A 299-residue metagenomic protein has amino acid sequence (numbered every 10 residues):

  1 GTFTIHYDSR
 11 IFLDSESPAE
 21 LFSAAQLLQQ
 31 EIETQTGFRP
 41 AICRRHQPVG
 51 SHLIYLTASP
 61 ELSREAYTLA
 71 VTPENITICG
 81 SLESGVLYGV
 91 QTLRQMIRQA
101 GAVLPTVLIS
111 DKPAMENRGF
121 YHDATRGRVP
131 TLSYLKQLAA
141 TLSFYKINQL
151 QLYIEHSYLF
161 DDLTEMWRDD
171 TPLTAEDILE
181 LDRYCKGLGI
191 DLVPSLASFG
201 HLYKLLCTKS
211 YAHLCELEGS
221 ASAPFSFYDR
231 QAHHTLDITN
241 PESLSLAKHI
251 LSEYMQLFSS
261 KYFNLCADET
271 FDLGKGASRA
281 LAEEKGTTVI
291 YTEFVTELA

Functional and structural regions predicted by a protein language model:
G1-R118: Contiguous, structured surface segment used for ligand recognition
M115-A299: Substrate-binding cleft of carbohydrate-active enzyme catalytic domains
